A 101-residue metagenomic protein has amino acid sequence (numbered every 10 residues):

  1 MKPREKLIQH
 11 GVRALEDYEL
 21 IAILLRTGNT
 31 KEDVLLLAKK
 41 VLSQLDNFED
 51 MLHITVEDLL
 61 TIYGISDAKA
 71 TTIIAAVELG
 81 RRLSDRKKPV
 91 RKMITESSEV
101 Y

Functional and structural regions predicted by a protein language model:
M1-I62: Long, highly charged, low-complexity intrinsically disordered interaction regions that mediate electrostatic DNA/RNA
A14, Y63, V90, I94: Conserved phosphate/pyrophosphate-binding and hydrolysis machinery centered on Walker-type P-loop NTPases, extending
A76: Extended, charged alpha/beta regions that create polyanion-binding interfaces
G80-R81: Acidic/polar short surface loop at catalytic or gating sites that assists cofactor/ion binding and chemistry
S84-Y101: Long, charged amphipathic helices and adjacent flexible linkers at domain junctions
